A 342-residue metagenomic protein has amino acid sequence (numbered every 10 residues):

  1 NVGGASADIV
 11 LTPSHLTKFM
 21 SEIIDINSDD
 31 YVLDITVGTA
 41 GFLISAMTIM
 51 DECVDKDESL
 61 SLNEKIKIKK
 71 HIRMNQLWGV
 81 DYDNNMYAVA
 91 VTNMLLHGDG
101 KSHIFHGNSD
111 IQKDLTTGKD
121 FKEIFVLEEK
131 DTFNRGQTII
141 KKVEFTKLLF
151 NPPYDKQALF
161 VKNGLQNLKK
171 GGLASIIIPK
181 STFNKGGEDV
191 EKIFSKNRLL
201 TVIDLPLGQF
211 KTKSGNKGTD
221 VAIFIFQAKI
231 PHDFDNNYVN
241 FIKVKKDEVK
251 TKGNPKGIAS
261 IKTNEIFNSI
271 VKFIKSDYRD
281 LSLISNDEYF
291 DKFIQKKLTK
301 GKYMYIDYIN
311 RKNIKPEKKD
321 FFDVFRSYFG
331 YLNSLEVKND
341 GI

Functional and structural regions predicted by a protein language model:
A5-S6, R198: Residue-level signal for pocket-adjacent positions within structured domains
S6-F133, V143-K147, P153-D155, Q166 (+2 more regions): Conserved S-adenosyl-L-methionine
D114-I342: A conserved structural/catalytic subdomain of Rossmann-like adenosyl-cofactor enzymes
